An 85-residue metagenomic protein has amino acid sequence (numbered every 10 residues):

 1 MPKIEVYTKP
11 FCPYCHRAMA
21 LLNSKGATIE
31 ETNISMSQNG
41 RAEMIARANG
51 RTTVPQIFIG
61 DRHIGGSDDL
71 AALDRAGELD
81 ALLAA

Functional and structural regions predicted by a protein language model:
M1-I29: Local sequence-structure signature of Cys/Sec-based thiol-disulfide redox active-site neighborhoods
H16, N39, G65: Residues that form or flank phosphate/diphosphate-binding pockets in enzymes that use nucleotide phosphates
A20, M36-Q38, G60: Mobile acidic interaction elements
K25, N33-M36, D69: Positively charged, proline/Ser/Thr-rich regional signature most characteristic of the Rhodanese/CDC25-like
I29-E31, H63: Conserved beta-strand scaffold positions in the cores of enzyme catalytic domains, especially in NTP/NDP-utilizing
I34-T52, E78, L82-L83: Thioredoxin-like thiol-disulfide oxidoreductase module
N49-F58, D68: Structural micro-motif
I59-A85: Non-catalytic, surface beta->alpha helical segment in thiol-disulfide oxidoreductase systems
